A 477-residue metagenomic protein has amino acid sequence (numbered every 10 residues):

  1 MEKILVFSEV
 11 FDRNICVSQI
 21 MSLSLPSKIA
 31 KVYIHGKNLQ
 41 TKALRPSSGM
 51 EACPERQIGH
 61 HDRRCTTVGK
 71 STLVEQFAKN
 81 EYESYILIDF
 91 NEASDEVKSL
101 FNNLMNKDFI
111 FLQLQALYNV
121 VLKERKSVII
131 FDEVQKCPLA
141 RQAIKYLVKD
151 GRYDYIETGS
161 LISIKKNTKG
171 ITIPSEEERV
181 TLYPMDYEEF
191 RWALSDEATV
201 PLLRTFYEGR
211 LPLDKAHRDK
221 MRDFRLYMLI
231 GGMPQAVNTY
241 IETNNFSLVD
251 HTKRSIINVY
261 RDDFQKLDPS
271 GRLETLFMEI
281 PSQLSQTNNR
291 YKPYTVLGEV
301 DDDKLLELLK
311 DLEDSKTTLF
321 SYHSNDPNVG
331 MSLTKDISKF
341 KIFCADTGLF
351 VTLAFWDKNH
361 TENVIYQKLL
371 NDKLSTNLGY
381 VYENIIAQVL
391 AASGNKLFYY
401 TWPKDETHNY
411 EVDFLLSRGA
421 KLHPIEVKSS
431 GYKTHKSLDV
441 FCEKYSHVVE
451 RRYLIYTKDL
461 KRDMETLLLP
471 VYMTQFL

Functional and structural regions predicted by a protein language model:
E2, F7-V10, S18, S22-I34 (+6 more regions): A cross-kingdom feature that marks ATP-driven nucleic-acid transaction machinery
S22-L23, S27, Q40, S195-Y382 (+2 more regions): Interdomain hinge/linker elements that couple catalytic modules in large macromolecular machines
Q40-P54: Pre-Walker A adenine-sensing motif
K70: Conserved lysine of the Walker
E81-E96: Conserved catalytic segments around the Walker B and adjacent sensor/switch elements of P-loop NTPase domains
S94-E124: Short glycine-rich substrate-engagement loop in P-loop NTPases that contacts/grips substrate
D154-S160: Structural recognition of the conserved hydrophobic beta-strand(s) that form the central parallel beta-sheet of P-loop
S163-R179, L194-S195: Short regulatory helix/loop adjacent to the ATP-binding pocket of P-loop NTPases
